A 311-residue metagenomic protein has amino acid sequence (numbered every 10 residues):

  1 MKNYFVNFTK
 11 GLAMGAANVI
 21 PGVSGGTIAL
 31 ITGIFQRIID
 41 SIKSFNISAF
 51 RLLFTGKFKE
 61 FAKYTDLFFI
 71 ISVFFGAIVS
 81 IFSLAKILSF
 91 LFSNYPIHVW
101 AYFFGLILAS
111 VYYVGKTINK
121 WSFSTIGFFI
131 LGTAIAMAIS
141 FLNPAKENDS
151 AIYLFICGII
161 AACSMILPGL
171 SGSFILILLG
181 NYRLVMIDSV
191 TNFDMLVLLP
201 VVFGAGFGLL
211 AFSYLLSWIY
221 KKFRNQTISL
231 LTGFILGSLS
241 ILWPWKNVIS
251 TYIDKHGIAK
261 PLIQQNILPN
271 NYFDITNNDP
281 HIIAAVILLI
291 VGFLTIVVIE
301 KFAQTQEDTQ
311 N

Functional and structural regions predicted by a protein language model:
M1-N18, S24-L167, S171-N311: Multi-pass membrane proteins that catalyze or facilitate reactions on polyprenyl-/lipid-phosphate substrates and their
